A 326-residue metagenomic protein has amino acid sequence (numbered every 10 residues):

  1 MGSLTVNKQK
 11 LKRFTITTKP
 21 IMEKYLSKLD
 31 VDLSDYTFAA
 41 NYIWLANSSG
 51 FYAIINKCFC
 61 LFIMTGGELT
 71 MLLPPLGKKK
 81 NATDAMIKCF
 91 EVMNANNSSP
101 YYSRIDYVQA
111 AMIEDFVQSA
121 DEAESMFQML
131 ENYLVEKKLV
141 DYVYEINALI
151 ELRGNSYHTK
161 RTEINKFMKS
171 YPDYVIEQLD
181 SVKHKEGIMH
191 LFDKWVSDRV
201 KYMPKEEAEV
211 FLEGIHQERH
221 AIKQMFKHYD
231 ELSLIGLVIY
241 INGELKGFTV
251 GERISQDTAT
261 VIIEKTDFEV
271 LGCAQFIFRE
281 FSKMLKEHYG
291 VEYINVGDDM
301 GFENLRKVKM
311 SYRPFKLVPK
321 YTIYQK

Functional and structural regions predicted by a protein language model:
G2-K57: Amide-forming acyltransferase catalytic core, primarily the GNAT-like/NAT-type and related acyltransferase folds
M22, F167, K309: A residue-level signal for conserved active-site and pocket-lining positions in enzyme catalytic cores
T37-F116, Y240-E269: Conserved donor-binding loop and adjoining core beta-sheet/short helix segment in diverse acyl/aminoacyl transferases
S103-R104, V175-E177, E292-V296: Short catalytic-loop micro-motif centered on adjacent basic/acidic residues
M112-Y133, T162, M300-L317: Conserved active-site alpha-helix within GNAT-family acetyltransferase domains
S125-A208: Acyltransferase donor/substrate-recognition loop-hinge adjacent to the catalytic core
H184-E244: Short, conserved active-site entrance elements at the starts or edges of catalytic domains
S233-K326: Aromatic (often tryptophan-rich) hydrophobic motifs at membrane interfaces
